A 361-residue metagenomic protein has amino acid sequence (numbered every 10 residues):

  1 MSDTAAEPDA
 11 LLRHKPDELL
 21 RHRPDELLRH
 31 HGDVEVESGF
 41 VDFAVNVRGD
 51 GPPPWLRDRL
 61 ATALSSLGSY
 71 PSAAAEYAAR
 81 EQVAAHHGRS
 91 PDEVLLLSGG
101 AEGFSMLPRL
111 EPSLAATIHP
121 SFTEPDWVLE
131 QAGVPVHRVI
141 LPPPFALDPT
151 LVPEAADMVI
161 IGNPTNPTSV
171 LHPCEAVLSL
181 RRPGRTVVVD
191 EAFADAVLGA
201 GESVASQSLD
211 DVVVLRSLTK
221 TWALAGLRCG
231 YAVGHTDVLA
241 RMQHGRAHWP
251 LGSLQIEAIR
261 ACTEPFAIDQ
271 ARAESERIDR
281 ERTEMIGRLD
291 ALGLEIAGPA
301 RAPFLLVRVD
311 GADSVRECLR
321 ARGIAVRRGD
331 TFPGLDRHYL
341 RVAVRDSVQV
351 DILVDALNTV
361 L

Functional and structural regions predicted by a protein language model:
M1-Y70, A85, A155: N-terminal "arm"/small-domain region of PLP-dependent enzymes with the aminotransferase-like
G51-P53, A74, D211-D290, L294-A297: PLP-dependent aminotransferase class I/II
P54, G311-C318, V348-L353: Short, conserved charged micro-motifs
P71, A84-M106: Short loop-beta-helix segment that forms the pyridoxal 5′-phosphate
P108-E130, P135-H137: Conserved PLP-anchoring active-site segment centered on the Schiff-base-forming lysine
H137, L141-A196: Active-site phosphate-binding strand-loop segment of PLP-dependent enzymes
I278-D279, L289-R322: Conserved PLP-binding catalytic core of the aspartate aminotransferase-like
A321-R322, P333-L361: PLP-dependent enzyme catalytic core of the Aspartate aminotransferase-like
